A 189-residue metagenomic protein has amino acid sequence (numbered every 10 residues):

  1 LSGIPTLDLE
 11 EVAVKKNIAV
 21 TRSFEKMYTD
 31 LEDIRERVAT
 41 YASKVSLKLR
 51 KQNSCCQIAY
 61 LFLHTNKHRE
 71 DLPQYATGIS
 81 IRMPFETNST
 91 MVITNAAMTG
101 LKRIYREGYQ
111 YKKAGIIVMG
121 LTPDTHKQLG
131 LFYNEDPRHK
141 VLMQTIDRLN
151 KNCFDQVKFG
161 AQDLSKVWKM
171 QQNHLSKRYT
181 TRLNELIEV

Functional and structural regions predicted by a protein language model:
L1-G108: DNA-contacting surface of Y-family translesion DNA polymerases
M83-V189: Acidic, metal-coordinating catalytic segment for phosphate/diphosphate chemistry, firing primarily on the Nudix
